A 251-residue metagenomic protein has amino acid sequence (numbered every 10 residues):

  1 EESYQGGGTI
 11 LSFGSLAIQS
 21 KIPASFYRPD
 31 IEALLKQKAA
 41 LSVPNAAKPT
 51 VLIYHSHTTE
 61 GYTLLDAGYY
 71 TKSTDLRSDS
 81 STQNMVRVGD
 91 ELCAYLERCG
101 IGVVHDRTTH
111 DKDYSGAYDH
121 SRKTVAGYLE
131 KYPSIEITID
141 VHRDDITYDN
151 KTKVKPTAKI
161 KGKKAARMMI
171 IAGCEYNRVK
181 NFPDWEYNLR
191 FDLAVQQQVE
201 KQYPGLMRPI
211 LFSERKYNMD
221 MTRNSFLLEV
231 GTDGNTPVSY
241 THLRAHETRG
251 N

Functional and structural regions predicted by a protein language model:
E1-S134, D145-N150: N-terminal catalytic or cofactor-binding beta/alpha core of small enzyme domains
A67-G68, T152-P156, L243: Short, glycine/charged-enriched secondary-structure capping and boundary segments
V88, F191, V195, L243: Catalytic-loop motifs flanking and including active-site residues across diverse enzymes
Y118-A126, E130-I137, R143-T236: Active-site-proximal helix/loop segments of hydrolytic enzymes
T241-G250: Conserved small/polar residues in nucleotide/adenosyl-binding loops
